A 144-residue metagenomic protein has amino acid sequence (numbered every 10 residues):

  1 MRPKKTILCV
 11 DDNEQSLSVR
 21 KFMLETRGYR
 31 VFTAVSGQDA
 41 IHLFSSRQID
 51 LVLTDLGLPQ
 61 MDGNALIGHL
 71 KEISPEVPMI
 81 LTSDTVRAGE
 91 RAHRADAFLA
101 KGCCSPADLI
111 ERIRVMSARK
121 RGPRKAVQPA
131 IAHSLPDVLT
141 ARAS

Functional and structural regions predicted by a protein language model:
M1-T6, A107-S144: Non-catalytic signal-transmission and effector/linker regions of two-component phosphorelay proteins
S18-T26: Charged docking surfaces used in two-component/phosphorelay signaling
T33-L51: Acidic, metal-coordinating helix/loop segments flanking the phosphotransfer/catalytic sites of two-component signaling
S36, D62-A65: Acidic catalytic/metal-coordinating carboxylates
H42, N64-E76: Short amphipathic alpha-helix used as the core "switch/output" element in two-component signaling
D55: Active-site residues of response regulator receiver
P59: The feature encodes the CheY-like receiver
